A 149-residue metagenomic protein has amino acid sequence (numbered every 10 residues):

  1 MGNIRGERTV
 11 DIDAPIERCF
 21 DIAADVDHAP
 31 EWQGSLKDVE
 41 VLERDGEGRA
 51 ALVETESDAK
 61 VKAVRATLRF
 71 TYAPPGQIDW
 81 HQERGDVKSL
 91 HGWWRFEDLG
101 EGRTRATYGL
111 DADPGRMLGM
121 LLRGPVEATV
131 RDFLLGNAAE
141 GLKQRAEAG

Functional and structural regions predicted by a protein language model:
M1-G48: Hydrophobic ligand-binding cavity/cleft-lining segments
N3-D11, A50-L52, R65, Q77 (+2 more regions): Intrinsic-disorder/low-complexity, polar/charged segments enriched in Ser/Thr/Lys/Arg/Asp/Glu/Gln
D11, T71-Y72, E97-D98: Well-ordered beta-strand positions
I12, S57, L110-A112: Hydrophobic beta-strand positions in extracellular immunoglobulin-like domains
P15, G46-E47, P75, L99-R103: Short strand-connecting beta-turns/loops that link adjacent beta-strands
C19-A23, A29, V53, F70 (+3 more regions): Hydrophobic pocket/interface hotspot
P30, E40-V87, G136-G149: Glycine-rich portal/gate segments that line the openings of hydrophobic small-molecule binding cavities
H81-G136: Beta-strand/loop substructures that line and gate deep hydrophobic ligand-binding cavities in soluble
